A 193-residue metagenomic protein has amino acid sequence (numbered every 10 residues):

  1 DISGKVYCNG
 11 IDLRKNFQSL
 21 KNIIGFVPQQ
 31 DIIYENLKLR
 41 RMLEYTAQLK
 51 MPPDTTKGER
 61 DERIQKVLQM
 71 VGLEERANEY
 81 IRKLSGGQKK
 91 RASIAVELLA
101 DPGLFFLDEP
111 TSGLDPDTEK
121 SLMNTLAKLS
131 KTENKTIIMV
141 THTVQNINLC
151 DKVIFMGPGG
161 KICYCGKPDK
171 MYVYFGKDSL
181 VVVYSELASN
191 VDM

Functional and structural regions predicted by a protein language model:
G4-I11, L20: Conserved ABC transporter NBD signature motif
K5, K50, K57-R63, V71 (+2 more regions): Topological signature of polytopic alpha-helical transporters
Q30, E35-P52, R63: Q-loop/switch helix immediately C-terminal to the Walker
Y80-L84: Conserved ABC ATPase signature
I94-A95, L122: Hydrophobic anchor residue at the start of the ABC signature
L99-G103: A short, proline-enriched helix->beta-strand linker immediately N-terminal to the Walker B motif in ABC-type P-loop
F105-D108: Catalytic Walker B motif of ABC-type/P-loop ATPase nucleotide-binding domains
E119-E133: Helical segment within the ABC ATPase nucleotide-binding domain
